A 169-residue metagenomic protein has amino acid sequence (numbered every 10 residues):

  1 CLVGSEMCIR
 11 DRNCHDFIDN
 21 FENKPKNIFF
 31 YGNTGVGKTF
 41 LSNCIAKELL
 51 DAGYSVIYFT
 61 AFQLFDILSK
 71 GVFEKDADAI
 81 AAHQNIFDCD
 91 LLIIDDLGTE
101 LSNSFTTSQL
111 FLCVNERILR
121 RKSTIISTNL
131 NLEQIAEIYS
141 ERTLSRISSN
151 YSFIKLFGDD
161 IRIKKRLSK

Functional and structural regions predicted by a protein language model:
C1-G4, C8-I9: Single conserved hydrophobic/aromatic residue that forms the stacking wall/gate of nucleotide- or nucleobase-binding
R12-E22: Pre-Walker A adenine-sensing motif
D16, I67-L92, S108-E116: Conserved alpha-helical scaffold flanking the Walker A/P-loop in AAA+ ATPase domains
K24-L41: Walker A/P-loop nucleotide-binding motif
K47-I57: Post-Walker A helix-loop "phosphate-sensing" segment adjacent to the P-loop in P-loop NTPases
Y54-S55, D88-L91, R120-I126: Loop/turn-to-beta-strand initiation segments
L64-G71, L97-K169: Replace "adjacent to P-loop NTPase cores in ATP/GTP-dependent enzymes" with "adjacent to NTP-binding cores
